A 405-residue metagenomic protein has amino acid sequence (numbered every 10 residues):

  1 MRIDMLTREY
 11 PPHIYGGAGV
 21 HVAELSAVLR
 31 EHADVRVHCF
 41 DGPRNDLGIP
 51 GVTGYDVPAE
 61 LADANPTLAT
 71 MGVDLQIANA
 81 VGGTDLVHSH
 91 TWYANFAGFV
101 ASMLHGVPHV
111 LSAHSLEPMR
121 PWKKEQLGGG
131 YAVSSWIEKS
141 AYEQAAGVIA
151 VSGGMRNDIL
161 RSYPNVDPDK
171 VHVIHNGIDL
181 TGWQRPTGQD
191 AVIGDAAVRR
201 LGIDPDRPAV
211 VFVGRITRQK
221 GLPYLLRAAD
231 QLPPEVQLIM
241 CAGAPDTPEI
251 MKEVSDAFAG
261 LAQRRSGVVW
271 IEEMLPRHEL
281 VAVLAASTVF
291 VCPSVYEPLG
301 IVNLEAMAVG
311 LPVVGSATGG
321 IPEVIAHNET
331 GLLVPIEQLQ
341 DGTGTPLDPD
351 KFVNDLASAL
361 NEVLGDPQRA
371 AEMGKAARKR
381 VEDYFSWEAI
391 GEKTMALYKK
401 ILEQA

Functional and structural regions predicted by a protein language model:
M1-N45, A405: N-terminal subdomain of nucleotide-sugar transferases
V20, P208, F212, T217-Q231: A conserved mid-protein helix/loop that constitutes part of the nucleotide-sugar donor-binding site
S89-A94, A113: Short His-centered aromatic/hydrophobic patch
G154, G177: Carbohydrate-associated surface elements
M251-M274, H278: Nucleotide-activated donor-binding/catalytic signature segment of Leloir-type glycosyltransferases, i.e., the conserved
A282-S287: Short alpha-helical donor nucleotide-sugar binding micro-motif in glycosyltransferases
V295: Aromatic "clamp/platform" in nucleotide-sugar-dependent glycosyltransferases that forms part of the donor/acceptor
P312-G315, I325, L332-L333: Short hydrophobic beta-strand element within catalytic cores of glycosyltransferases and related nucleotide-activated
